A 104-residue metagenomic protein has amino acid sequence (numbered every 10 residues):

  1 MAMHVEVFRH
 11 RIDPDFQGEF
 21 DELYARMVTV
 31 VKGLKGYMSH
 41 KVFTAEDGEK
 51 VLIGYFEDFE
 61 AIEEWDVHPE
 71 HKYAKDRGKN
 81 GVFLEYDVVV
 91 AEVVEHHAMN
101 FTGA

Functional and structural regions predicted by a protein language model:
M1-K50, F59-V67, F83-A104: Short S/T/G/P-rich N-terminal loop/turn motif that feeds into the first structured element of a domain
D76-G78, L84: Short arginine-rich
